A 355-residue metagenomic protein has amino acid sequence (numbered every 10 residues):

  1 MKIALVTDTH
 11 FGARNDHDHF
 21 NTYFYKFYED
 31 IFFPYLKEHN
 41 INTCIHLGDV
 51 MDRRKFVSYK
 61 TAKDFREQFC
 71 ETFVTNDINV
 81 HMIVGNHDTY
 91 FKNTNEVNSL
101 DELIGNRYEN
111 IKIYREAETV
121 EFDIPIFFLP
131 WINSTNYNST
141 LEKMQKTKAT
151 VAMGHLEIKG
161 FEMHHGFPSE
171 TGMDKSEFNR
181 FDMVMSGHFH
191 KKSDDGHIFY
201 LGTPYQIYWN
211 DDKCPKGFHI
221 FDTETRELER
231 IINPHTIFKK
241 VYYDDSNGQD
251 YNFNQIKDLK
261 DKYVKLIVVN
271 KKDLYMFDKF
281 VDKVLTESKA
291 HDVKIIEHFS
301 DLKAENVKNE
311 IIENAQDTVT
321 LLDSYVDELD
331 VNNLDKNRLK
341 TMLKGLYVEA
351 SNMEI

Functional and structural regions predicted by a protein language model:
M1-D64, T140-K148, E349, M353-E354: N-terminal active-site segment of His-dependent metallophosphoesterases
A4, P125-F127, H219, V264: Conserved beta-strand elements of the Class I
H10, I132, E157, H190 (+3 more regions): Anionic group-transfer/hydrolysis microenvironments
N40-I41, K148, R180, K260-K262 (+1 more regions): Short loop/turn motifs at secondary-structure junctions
T43, V50-Y200: His/Asp/Glu-rich metal-coordinating catalytic cores of metallo-dependent phosphodiesterases/hydrolases acting on
P130-T135, P204, N247-G248, K272: Short beta->alpha connector loops
G187-T236, V241-D245: A conserved active-site cap/scaffold subdomain adjacent to cofactor or substrate pockets
T223-I355: Accessory, non-catalytic peripheral segments of nucleic-acid enzymes
